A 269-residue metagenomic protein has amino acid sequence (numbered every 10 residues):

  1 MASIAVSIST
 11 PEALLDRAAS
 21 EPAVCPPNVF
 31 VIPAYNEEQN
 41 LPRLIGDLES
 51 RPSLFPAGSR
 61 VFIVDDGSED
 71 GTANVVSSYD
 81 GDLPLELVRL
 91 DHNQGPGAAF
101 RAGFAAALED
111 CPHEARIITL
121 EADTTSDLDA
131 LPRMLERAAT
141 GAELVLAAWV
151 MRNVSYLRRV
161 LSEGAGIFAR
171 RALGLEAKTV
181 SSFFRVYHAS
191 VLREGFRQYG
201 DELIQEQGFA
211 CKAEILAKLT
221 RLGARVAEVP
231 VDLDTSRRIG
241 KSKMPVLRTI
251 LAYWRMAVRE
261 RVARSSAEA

Functional and structural regions predicted by a protein language model:
M1-C25, D47, Y79, G200-A269: Hydrophobic helical membrane-anchoring modules
P27-V29, R60, E214: Cell-envelope/extracellular polymer assembly enzymes that use nucleotide-activated donors
N28-E37, L44, R51, V64: A conserved hydrophobic helix/loop-capping motif in glycosyltransferases and polysaccharide synthases
I32, P56-G67, V88-L90: Short beta-strand/loop segment that forms part of the nucleotide-sugar
G46-G58: Short, acidic, metal-binding catalytic loop of nucleotide-sugar glycosyltransferases
D65-N74, T124: A conserved acidic beta->alpha catalytic loop
L90-E109, R116, D127-Q205, S236-M244 (+1 more regions): Acceptor/aglycone-binding surface of glycosyltransferases and processive sugar-polymer synthases
